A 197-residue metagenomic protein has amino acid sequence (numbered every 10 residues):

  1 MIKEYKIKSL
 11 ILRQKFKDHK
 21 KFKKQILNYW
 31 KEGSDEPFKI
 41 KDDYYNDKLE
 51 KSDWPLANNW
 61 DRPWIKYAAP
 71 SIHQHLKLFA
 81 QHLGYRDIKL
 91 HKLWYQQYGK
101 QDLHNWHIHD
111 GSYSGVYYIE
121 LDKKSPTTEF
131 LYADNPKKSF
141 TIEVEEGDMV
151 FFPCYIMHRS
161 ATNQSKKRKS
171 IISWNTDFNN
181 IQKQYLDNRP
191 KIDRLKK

Functional and structural regions predicted by a protein language model:
M1-Y85, L103: Non-heme Fe(II)/2-oxoglutarate
D43, N163-K166: A hydrophobic alpha-helix/topogenic segment detector that preferentially activates on transmembrane helices
D87-A161, R168-I171, N175-R189: Catalytic core of non-heme Fe(II) oxygenases with the double-stranded beta-helix
D193-K197: Aromatic-enriched
